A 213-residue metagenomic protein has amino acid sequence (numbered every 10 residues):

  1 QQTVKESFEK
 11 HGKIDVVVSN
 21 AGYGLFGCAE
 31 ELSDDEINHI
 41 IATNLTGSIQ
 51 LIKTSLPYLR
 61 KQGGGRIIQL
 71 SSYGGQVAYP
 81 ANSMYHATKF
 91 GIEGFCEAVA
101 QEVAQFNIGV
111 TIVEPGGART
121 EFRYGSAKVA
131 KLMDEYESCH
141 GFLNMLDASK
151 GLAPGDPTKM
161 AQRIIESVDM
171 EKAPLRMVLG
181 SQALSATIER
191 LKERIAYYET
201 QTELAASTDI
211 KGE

Functional and structural regions predicted by a protein language model:
Q1-G12: Conserved amphipathic alpha-helix within the SDR
C28-A29, E36-N38: Substrate-binding pocket helix/loop in short-chain dehydrogenase/reductase
E30, V77-M84: Active-site loop immediately N-terminal to the catalytic Tyr-X3-Lys motif of short-chain dehydrogenase/reductase
I52, T88: Active-site helix of classical SDR
S72: Residue(s) in the substrate-gating loop at a strand-loop-helix junction that position the organic substrate next
V77, A98-I108: Active-site-adjacent segment of SDR/Rossmann-fold oxidoreductases
Q105-P174: SDR active-site lid
